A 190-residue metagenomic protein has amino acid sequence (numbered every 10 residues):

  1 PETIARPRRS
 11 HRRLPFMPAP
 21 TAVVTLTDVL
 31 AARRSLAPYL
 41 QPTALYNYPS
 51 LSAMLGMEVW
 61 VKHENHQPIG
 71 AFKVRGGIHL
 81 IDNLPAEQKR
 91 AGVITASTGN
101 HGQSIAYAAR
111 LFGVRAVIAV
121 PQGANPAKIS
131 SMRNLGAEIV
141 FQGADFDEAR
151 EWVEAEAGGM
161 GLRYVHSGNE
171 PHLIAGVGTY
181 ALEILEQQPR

Functional and structural regions predicted by a protein language model:
E2-A5: Short amphipathic, helix-prone segments within low-complexity/disordered or flexible regions
R9-R13: Short, low-complexity intrinsically disordered segments enriched in A/P/G/S/L with frequent Arg, especially at protein
F16-R190: PLP-dependent amino-acid enzyme catalytic core
